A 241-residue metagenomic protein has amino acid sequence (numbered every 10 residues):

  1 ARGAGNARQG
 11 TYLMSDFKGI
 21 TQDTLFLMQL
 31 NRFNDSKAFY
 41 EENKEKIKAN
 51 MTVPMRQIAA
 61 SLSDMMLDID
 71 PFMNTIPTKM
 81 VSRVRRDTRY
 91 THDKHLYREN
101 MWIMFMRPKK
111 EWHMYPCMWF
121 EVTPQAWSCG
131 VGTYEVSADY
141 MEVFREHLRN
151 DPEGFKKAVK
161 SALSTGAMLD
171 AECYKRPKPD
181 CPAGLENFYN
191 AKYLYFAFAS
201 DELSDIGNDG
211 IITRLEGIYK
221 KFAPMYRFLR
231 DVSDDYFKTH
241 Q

Functional and structural regions predicted by a protein language model:
A4-A7: Short hydrophobic alpha-helical segments enriched in small aliphatic residues
G10-K37, A59, S63, R149 (+3 more regions): Long, solvent-exposed, polar/charged low-complexity segments
D23, L27, N43-K46, G130 (+3 more regions): Short, hydrophobic/aromatic alpha-helical segments in well-folded domains
Q29-R83: Active-site acidic/histidine clusters and adjacent loop/turn architecture that either coordinate catalytic ions
I47, M51, M55, M141-F144 (+3 more regions): Amphipathic alpha-helical coiled-coil segments
D68-Y97, G166-P179: A short, surface-exposed loop/turn module that caps and links secondary-structure elements
D87-R149: Aromatic- and glycine-enriched beta-alpha-beta binding-site module
